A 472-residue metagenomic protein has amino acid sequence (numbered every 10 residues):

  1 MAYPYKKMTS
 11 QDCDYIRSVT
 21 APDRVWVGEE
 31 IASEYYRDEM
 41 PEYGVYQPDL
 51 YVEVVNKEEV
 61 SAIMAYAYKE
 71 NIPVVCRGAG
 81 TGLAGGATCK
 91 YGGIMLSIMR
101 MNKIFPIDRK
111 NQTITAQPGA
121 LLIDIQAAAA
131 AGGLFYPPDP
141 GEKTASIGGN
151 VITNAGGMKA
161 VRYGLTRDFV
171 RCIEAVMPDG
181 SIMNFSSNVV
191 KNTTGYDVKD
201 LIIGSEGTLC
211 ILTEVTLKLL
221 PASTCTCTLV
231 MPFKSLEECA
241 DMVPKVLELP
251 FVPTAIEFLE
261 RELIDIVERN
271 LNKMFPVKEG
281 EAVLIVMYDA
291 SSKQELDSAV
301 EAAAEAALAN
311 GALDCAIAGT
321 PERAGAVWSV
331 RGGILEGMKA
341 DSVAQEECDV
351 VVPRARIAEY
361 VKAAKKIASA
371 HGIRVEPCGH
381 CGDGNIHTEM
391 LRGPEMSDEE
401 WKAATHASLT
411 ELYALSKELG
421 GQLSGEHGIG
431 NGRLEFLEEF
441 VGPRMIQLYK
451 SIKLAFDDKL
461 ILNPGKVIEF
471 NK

Functional and structural regions predicted by a protein language model:
M1-A65, G82-Q112, L263-K273, T320-E347 (+3 more regions): N-terminal flexible segment immediately upstream of the FAD-binding catalytic core in FAD-dependent oxidoreductases
P22, K417-I429, L454, D458-L462: Alpha-helix capping/hinge segments and adjacent helical runs
V27-R37, P221, C227-E411, L415 (+1 more regions): C-terminal substrate-recognition/cap domain of FAD-linked oxidoreductases
K103-E257, L462: FAD-binding subdomain of flavoenzyme oxidoreductases
S181, L434-K472: Activity-critical C-terminal alpha-helical subdomain
